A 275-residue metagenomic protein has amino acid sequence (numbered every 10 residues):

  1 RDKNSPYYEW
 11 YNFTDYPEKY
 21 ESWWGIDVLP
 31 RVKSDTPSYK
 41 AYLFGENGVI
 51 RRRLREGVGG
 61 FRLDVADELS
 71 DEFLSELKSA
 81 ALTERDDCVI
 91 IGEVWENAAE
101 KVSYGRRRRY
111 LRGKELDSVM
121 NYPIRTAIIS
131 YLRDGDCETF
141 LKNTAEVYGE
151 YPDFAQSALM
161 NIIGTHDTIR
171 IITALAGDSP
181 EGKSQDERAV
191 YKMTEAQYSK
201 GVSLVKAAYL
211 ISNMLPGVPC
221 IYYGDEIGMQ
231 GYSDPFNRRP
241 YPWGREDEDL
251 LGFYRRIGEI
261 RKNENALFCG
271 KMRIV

Functional and structural regions predicted by a protein language model:
R1-E56, L77-T83, E100: Substrate-binding/active-site clefts of carbohydrate-active enzymes
G25-Y42, V58-E68, T126-D136, A189-K200 (+1 more regions): The substrate-binding groove and active-site-proximal loops of carbohydrate-active enzymes, especially glycoside
V49, G59, D64-L159, G228-R256: Active-site-proximal helices and loops of the catalytic beta/alpha 8
R53, L63, I90, H166 (+3 more regions): Conserved, mostly hydrophobic/aromatic
Y104-G113, D117-S118, M160-M193, Y209-E248: Aromatic/acidic polysaccharide-binding cleft in carbohydrate-active enzymes
E138-L141, A145, E181-K206: Aromatic-anchored helix/helix-loop segment that forms the rim or "lid" of small-molecule/cofactor binding pockets
F253-E264, F268: Amphipathic alpha-helical
I274-V275: Carbohydrate-binding surface patches
